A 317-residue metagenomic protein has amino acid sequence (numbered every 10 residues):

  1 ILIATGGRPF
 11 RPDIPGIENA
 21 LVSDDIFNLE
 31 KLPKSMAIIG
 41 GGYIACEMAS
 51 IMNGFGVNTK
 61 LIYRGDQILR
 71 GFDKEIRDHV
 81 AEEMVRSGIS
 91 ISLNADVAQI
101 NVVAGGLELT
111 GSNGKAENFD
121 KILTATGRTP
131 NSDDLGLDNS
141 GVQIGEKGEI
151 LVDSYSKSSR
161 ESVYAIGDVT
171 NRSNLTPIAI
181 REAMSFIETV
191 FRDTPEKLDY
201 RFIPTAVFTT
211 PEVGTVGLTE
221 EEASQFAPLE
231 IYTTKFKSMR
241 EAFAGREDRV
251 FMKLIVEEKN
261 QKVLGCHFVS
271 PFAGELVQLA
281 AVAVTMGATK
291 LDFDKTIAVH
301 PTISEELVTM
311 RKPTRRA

Functional and structural regions predicted by a protein language model:
I1-P12, N19, S23, N28: Glycine-rich active-site/cofactor-binding loop and its immediate structural neighborhood
I3, I39-G40: Conserved N-terminal Rossmann-fold NAD(P)-binding element of oxidoreductases
T5, V22-D24, L93-A95, E146 (+1 more regions): Short loop/edge segments at beta-strand edges and connector loops that shape dinucleotide/nucleotide cofactor-binding
G7-P9, G114, G127-P130, F236-K237: Short glycine-rich anion-binding loops that position phosphate/pyrophosphate groups of nucleotides and phosphorylated
R8-F10, Q143-I144, D193-F202, A227-Y232: A short alpha-helix-loop-beta-strand transition element characteristic of N-terminal alpha/beta dinucleotide-binding
E18-K34, A116-R192: FAD-site-proximal beta/loop scaffold in flavoenzymes
F27-N28, P33-A37, Y43-E108, N113 (+2 more regions): Rossmann-like dinucleotide-binding cores of NAD(P)H-dependent redox enzymes
F191, F208-T219, S224-A317: Flexible, glycine-rich terminal cap/loop adjacent to redox cofactors in electron-transfer oxidoreductases
